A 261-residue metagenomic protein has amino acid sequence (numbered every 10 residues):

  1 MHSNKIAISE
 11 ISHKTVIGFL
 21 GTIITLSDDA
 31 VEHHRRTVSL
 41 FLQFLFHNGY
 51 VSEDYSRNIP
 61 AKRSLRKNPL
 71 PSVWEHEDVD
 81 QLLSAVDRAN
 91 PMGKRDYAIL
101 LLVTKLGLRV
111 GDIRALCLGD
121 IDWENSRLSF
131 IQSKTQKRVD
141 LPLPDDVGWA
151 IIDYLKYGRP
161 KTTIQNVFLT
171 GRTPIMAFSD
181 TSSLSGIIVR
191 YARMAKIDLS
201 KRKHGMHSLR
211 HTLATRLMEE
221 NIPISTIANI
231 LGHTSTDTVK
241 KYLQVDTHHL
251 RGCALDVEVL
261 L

Functional and structural regions predicted by a protein language model:
M1-L261: Conserved catalytic core of the tyrosine transesterase superfamily
